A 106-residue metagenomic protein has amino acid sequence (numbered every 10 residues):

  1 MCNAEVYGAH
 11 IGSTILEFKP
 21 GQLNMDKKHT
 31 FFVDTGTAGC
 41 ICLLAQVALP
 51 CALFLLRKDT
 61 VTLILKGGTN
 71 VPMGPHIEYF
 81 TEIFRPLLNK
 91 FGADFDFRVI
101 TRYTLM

Functional and structural regions predicted by a protein language model:
M1-M106: Structural preference for solvent-exposed beta-strand-turn elements and adjacent flexible terminal/loop segments within
